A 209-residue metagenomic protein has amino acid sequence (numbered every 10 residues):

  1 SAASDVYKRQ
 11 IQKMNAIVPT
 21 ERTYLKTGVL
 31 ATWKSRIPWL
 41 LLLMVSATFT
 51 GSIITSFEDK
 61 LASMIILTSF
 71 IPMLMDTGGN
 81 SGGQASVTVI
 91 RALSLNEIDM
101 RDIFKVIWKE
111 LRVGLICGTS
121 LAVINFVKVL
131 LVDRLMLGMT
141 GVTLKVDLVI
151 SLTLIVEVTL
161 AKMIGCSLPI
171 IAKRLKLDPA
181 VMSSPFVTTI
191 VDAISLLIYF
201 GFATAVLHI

Functional and structural regions predicted by a protein language model:
S1-I71: Cytosolic regulatory modules rich in charged/polar residues
S1-S4, I37, G82, D178 (+1 more regions): Residue-level signature of catalytic and energy-coupling elements of molecular machines, predominantly ATP/GTP-dependent
D5-K34, S81-I107, I170-A172: Non-transmembrane, extramembrane segments of multi-pass ion/lipid transporters
K26-S35, D99-G114, L144, L148 (+1 more regions): Membrane-interface segments at loop-to-transmembrane junctions
W39-A47, F70, L74, G78 (+12 more regions): Alpha-helical transmembrane segments in multi-pass membrane proteins
A47, G51, T55, D59 (+8 more regions): Juxtamembrane/transmembrane-helix interface segments of polytopic membrane transporters
S56-F70, L137-V149, A180: Membrane-water interface of transmembrane alpha-helices in multipass transporters/channels
M100-L131, M136: C-terminal structural cap/anchor segments
